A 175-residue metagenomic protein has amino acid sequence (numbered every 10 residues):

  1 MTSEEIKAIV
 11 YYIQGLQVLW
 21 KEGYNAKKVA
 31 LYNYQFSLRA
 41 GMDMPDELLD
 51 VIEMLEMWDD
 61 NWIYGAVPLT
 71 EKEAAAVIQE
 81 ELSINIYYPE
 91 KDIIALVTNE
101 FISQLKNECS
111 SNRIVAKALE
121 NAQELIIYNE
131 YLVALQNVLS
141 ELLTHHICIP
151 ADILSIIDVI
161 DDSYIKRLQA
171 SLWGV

Functional and structural regions predicted by a protein language model:
M1-Q123, I127-V175: Acidic, Ser/Pro/Thr-rich low-complexity regulatory regions and the short amphipathic helical interaction modules they
